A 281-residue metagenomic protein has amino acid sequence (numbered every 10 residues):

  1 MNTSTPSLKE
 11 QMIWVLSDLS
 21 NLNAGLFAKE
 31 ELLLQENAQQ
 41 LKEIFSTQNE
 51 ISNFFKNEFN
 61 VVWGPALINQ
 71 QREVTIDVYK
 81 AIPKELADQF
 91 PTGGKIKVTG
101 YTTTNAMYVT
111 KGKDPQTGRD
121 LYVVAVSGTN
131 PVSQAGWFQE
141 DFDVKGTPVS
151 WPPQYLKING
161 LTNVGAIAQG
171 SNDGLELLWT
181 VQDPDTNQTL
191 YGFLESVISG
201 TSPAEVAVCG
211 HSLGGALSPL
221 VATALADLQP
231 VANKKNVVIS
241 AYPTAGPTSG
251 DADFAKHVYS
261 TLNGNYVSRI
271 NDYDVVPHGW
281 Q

Functional and structural regions predicted by a protein language model:
M1-I44, Q48-I51, E58, Q71 (+3 more regions): Serine hydrolase/lipase
W14, L19, P65, W137-Q139 (+2 more regions): Short linear motifs centered on Gly/Pro in flexible linkers and helix caps
L22, Q35, N53, V62-W63 (+6 more regions): Amphipathic alpha-helical interaction segments
N57-K111: Extended, Lys/Arg-enriched charged tracts that mediate electrostatic binding to polyanionic substrates
D88-C209, Q229-N233, V238, N263: A conserved cap/lid and substrate-binding interface adjacent to the catalytic center of lipid-processing enzymes
G128, S212, A245-P247: Residue-level signal for short, function-critical loop segments
S133, A216, G250-D251: Short, well-ordered, mixed-charge alpha-helical segments that flank or form enzyme active sites
G210, G214, S218: Gly/Ala-rich beta-loop-alpha elbow adjacent to hydrolase catalytic centers
